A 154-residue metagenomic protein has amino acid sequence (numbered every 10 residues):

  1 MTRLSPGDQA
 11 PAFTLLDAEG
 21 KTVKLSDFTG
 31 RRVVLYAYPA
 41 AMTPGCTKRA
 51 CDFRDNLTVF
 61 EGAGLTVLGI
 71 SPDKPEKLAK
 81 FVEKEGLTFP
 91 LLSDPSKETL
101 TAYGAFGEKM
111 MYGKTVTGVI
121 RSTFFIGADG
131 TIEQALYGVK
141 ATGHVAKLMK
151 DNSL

Functional and structural regions predicted by a protein language model:
M1-L154: Chalcogenol-based redox active-site neighborhoods
